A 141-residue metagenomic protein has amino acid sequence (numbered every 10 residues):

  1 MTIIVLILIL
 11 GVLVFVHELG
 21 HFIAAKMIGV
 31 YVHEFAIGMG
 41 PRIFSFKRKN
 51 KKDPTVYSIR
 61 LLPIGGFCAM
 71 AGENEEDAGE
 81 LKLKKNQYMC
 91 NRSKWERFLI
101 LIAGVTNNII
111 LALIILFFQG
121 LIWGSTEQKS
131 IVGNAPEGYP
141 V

Functional and structural regions predicted by a protein language model:
T2-K82: Small-residue-rich helix-interface/hinge motifs
T2-L6, R92-L101, N108: Residue-level signature of transmembrane alpha-helical entry/exit and packing/kink sites in multi-pass membrane
I59, G104, I115: Hydrophobic/aromatic pocket-lining and membrane-interface residues
E80-W95, N107-V141: PDZ peptide-recognition modules
